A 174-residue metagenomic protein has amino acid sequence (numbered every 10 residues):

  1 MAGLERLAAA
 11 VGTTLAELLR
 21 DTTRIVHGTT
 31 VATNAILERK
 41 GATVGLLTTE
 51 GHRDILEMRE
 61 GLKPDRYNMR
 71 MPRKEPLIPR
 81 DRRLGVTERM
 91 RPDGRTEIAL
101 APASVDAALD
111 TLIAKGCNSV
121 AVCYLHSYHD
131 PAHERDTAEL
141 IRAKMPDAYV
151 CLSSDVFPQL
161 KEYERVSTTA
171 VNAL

Functional and structural regions predicted by a protein language model:
M1-L174: N-terminally biased helix-coil "hinge/interface" segments that flank
